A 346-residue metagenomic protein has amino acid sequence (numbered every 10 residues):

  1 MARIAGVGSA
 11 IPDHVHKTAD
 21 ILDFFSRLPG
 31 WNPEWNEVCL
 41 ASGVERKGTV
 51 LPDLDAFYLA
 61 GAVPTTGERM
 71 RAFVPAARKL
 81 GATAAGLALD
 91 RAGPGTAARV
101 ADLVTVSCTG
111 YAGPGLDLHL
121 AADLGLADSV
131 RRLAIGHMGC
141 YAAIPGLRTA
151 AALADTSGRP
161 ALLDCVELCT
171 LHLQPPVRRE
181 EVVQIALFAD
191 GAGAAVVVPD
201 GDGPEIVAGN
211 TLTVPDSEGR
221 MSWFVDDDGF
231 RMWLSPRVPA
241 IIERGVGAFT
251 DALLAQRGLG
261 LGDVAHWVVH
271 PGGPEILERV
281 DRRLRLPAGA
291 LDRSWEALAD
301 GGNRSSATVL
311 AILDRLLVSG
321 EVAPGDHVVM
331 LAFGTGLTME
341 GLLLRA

Functional and structural regions predicted by a protein language model:
M1-V74, P175-R244, A248-A252, F333 (+1 more regions): Condensing-enzyme catalytic core mediating Claisen C-C bond formation in acyl metabolism
A5-G8, V106, G136, P160-E167 (+3 more regions): Short beta-strand segments
M70-A97, A101-Y111: Hydrophobic alpha-helical hairpins/lids featuring a short glycine-rich hinge
A72, T83, F224-L298: A contiguous, well-structured pocket-lining segment that forms one wall/lid of small-molecule binding clefts in soluble
A84-V100, A248-A265, L316-E321: Phosphate/pyrophosphate-binding loops at sites that engage ATP/ADP/AMP, CoA/4′-phosphopantetheine, polyphosphate
C108-G110, A127-S129, A134-G158, E243 (+1 more regions): Claisen-condensing/thiolase-fold acyl-transfer catalytic domains that form or cleave C-C bonds in fatty acid
A112-L118, P160-V183, A208-D227, P274-R282 (+1 more regions): Active-site-adjacent elements of ketosynthase-type condensing enzymes
V130-R148, A152, L168-G203: Glycine-/small-residue-rich "gating" segment that lines the acyl/pantetheine channel and substrate pocket
